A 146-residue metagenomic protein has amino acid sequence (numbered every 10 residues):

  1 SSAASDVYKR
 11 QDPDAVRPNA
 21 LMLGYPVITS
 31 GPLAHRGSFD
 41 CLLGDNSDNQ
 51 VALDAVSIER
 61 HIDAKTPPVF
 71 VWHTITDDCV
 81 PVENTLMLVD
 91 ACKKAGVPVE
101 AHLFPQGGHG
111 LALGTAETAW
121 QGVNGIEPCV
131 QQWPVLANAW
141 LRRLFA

Functional and structural regions predicted by a protein language model:
S1-Y8: Short, small-residue-biased leader/transition segments that mark boundaries at the very start of proteins
D12-Y25: A conserved short beta-strand
M22-Y25, W72, F104-P105: Alpha/beta-hydrolase-fold catalytic nucleophile elbow
P26-H61, P67: Mobile cap/lid helix-loop segments that gate and shape the active-site cleft of serine hydrolases
K65, V71-H73, D77: Short beta-strand/loop motif that positions the catalytic acidic residue of the alpha/beta-hydrolase fold
I75-D78, Q106-G108: Acidic beta-to-alpha connecting loop that harbors the catalytic carboxylate
D78-M87: Conserved alpha/beta-hydrolase "acid-adjacent" motif
L86-A146: C-terminal catalytic histidine-bearing segment of alpha/beta-hydrolase fold enzymes
